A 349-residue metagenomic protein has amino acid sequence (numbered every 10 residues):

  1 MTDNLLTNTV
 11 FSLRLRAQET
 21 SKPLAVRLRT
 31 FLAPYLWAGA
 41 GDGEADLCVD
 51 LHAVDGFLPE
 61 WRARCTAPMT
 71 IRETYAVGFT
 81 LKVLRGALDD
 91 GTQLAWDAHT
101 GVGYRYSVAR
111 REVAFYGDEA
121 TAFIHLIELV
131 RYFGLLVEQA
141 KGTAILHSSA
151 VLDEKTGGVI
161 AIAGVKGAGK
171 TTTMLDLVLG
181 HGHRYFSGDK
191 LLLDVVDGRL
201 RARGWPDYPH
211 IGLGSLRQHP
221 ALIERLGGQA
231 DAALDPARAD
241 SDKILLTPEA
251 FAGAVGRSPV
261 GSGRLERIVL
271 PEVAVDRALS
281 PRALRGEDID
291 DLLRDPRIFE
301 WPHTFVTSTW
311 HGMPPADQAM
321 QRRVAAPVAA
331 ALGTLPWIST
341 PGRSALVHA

Functional and structural regions predicted by a protein language model:
M1-A163, G180-H181, F186, L191-A349: A noncatalytic interaction/capping subdomain that flanks phosphate/NTP-handling catalytic cores
A168-K170: Conserved glycine(s) of the Walker
T173-M174: Post-Walker A alpha-helix
